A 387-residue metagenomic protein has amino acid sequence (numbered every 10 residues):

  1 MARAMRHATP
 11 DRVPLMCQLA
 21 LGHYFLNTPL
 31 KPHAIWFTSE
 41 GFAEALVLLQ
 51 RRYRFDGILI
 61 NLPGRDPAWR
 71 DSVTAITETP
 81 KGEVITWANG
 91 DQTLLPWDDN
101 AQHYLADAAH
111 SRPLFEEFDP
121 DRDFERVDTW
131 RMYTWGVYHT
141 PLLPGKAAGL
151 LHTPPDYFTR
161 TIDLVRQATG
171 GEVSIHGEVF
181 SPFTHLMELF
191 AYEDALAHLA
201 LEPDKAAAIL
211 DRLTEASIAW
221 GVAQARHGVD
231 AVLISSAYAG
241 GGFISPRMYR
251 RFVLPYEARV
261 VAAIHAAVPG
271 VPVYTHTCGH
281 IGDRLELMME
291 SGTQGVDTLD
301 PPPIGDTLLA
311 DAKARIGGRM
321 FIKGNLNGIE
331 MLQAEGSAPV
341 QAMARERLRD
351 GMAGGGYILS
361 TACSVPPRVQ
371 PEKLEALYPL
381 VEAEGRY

Functional and structural regions predicted by a protein language model:
M1-Y387: Catalytic cores of TIM-barrel enzymes
